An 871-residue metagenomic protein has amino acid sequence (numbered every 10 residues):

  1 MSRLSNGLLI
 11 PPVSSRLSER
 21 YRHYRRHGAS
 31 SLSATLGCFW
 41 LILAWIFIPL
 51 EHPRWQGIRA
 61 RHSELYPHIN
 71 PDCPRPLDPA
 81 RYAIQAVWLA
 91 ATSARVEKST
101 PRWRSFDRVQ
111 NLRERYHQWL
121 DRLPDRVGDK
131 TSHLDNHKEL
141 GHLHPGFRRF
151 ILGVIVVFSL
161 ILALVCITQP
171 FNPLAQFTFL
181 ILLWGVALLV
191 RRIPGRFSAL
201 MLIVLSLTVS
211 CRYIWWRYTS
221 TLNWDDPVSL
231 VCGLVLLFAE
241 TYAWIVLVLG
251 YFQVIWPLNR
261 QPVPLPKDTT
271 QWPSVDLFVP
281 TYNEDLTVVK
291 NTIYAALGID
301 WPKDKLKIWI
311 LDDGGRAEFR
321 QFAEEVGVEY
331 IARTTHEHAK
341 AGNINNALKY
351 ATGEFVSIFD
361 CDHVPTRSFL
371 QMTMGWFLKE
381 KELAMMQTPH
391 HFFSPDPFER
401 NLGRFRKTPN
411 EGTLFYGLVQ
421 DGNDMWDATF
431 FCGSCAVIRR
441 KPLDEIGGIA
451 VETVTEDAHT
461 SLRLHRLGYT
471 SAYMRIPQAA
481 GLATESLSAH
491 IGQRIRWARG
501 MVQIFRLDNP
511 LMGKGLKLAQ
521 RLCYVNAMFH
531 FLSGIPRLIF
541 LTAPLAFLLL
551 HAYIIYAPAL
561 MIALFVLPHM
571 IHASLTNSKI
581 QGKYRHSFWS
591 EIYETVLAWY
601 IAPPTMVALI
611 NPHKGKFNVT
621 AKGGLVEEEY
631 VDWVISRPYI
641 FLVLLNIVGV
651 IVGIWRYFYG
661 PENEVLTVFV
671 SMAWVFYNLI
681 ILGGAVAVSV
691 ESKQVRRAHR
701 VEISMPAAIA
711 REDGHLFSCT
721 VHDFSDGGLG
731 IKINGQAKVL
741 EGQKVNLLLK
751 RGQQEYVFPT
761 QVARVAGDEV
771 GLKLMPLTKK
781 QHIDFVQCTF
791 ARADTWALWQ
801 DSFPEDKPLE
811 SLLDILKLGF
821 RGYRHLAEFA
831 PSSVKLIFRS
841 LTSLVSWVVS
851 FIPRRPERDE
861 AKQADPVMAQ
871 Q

Functional and structural regions predicted by a protein language model:
S2-T269, C523, S533-R537, G660-S689 (+1 more regions): N-terminal membrane-anchoring/stem segments of glycan-assembly enzymes
G7-L8, P12-R16, E629-Q871: Structured alpha-helical
L174-Q176, L182-F238, H530-G615, V631-S692: Membrane-embedded multi-pass helical conduit in multi-pass membrane proteins, especially envelope-biosynthetic
Q253, I331-F355, R367-V454, H465-R466 (+2 more regions): Long helical/loop segments within the catalytic core of UDP-sugar-dependent glycosyltransferases, especially the large
S274-D276, K307, H459: Cell-envelope/extracellular polymer assembly enzymes that use nucleotide-activated donors
Y294-K305: Short, acidic, metal-binding catalytic loop of nucleotide-sugar glycosyltransferases
D312-F319, T335-H336: A conserved acidic beta->alpha catalytic loop
D360-V364: The conserved acidic donor/metal-binding loop of glycosyltransferases
